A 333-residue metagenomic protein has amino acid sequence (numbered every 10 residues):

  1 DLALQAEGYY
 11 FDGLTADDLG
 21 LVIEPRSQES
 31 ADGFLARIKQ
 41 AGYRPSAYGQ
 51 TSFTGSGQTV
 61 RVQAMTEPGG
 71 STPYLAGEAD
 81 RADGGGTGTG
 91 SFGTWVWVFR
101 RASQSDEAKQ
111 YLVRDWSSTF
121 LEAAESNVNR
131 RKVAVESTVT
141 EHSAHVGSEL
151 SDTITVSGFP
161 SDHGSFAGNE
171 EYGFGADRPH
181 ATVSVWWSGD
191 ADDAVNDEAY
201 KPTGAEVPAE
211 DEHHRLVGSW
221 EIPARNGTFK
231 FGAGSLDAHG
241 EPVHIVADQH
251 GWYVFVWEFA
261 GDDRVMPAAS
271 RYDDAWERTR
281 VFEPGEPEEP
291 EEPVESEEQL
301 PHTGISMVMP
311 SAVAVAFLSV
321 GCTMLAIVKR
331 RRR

Functional and structural regions predicted by a protein language model:
D1-R333: Solvent-exposed beta-strand/loop surfaces, strongest in extracytoplasmic domains of secreted and cell-surface proteins
